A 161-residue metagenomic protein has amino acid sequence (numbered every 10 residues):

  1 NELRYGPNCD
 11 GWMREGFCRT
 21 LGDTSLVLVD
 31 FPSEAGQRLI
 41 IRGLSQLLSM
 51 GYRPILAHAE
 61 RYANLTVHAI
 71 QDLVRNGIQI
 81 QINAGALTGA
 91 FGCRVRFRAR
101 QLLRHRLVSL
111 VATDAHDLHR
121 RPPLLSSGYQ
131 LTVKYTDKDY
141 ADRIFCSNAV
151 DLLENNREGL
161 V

Functional and structural regions predicted by a protein language model:
N1-Q81: Extended substrate/RNA-proximal surfaces in nucleic-acid metabolism proteins
R4-Y5, E60-L65, L87-A90, H116-R120: Active-site environment of divalent metal-dependent phosphoester hydrolases
E15, Q71-R75, F97-Q101, G128-L131: Short, hinge-like loop/turn segments at secondary-structure boundaries
H58, D114, A149: Conserved, mostly hydrophobic/aromatic
V67-H68, I80, G85, C93-F97: A C-terminal functional module that forms or caps the active site or interfaces directly with catalytic machinery
R75-I80, R98-A112: Structural recognition of alpha->loop->beta junctions
L107-P123: Short acidic/histidine-rich active-site segments
L125, Q130-V161: Mid-to-C-terminal alpha-helical segments outside catalytic/metal-binding sites
